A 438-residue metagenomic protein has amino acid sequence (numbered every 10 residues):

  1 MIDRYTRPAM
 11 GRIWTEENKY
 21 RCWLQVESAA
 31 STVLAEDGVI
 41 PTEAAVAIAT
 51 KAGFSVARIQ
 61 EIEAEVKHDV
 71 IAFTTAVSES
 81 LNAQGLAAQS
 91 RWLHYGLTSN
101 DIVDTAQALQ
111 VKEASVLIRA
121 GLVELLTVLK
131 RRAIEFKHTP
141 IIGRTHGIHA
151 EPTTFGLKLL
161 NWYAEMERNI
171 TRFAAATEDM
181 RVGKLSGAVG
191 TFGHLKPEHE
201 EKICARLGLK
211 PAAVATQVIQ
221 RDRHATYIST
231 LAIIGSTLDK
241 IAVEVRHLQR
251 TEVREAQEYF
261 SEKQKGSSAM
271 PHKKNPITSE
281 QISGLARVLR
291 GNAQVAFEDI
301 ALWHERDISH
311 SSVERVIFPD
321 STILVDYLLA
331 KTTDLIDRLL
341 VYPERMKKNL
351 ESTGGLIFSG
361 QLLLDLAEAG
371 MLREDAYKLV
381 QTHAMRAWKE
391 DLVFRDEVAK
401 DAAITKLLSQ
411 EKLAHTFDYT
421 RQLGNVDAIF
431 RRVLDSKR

Functional and structural regions predicted by a protein language model:
M1-F192, P197-K202, P211, Q264-S267 (+3 more regions): A helix-coil-helix interface module used to build multimeric assemblies and to scaffold catalytic/cofactor sites
M1-N18, E65, V70-A72, S268-R438: Catalytic-core signal marking the mid-to-C-terminal active-site face
A30-V33, I118, L122-L125, L129-R132 (+12 more regions): Amphipathic alpha-helices that form helix-helix packing interfaces
S31-T32, Q110-L122, L231-K240, V245 (+1 more regions): Alpha-helical support elements that line or immediately flank enzyme active sites and cofactor-binding pockets
I40, V253-R254, L372: Conserved hydrophobic residue
L157, A225-I233, Q361-A369: Short, well-ordered beta-strand elements within core beta-sheets of diverse protein domains
N169, Q217-H310, R315: Glycine-rich anion/phosphate-binding loop at the beta-strand->alpha-helix junction
K202-V218: A short, charged helix-loop
